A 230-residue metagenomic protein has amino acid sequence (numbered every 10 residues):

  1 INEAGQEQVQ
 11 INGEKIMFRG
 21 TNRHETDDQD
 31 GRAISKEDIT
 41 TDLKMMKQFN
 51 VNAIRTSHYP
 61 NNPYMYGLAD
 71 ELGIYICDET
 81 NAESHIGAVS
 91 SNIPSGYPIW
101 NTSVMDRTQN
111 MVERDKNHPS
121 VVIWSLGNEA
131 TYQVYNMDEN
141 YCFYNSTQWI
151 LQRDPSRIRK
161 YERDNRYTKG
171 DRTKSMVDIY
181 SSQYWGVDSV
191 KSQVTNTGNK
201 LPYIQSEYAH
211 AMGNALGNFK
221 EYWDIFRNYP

Functional and structural regions predicted by a protein language model:
I1-M46, G67: N-terminal carbohydrate-binding accessory modules
M45-M46, A53-P230: Substrate-binding/catalytic cleft of secreted carbohydrate-active enzymes, primarily glycoside hydrolases
